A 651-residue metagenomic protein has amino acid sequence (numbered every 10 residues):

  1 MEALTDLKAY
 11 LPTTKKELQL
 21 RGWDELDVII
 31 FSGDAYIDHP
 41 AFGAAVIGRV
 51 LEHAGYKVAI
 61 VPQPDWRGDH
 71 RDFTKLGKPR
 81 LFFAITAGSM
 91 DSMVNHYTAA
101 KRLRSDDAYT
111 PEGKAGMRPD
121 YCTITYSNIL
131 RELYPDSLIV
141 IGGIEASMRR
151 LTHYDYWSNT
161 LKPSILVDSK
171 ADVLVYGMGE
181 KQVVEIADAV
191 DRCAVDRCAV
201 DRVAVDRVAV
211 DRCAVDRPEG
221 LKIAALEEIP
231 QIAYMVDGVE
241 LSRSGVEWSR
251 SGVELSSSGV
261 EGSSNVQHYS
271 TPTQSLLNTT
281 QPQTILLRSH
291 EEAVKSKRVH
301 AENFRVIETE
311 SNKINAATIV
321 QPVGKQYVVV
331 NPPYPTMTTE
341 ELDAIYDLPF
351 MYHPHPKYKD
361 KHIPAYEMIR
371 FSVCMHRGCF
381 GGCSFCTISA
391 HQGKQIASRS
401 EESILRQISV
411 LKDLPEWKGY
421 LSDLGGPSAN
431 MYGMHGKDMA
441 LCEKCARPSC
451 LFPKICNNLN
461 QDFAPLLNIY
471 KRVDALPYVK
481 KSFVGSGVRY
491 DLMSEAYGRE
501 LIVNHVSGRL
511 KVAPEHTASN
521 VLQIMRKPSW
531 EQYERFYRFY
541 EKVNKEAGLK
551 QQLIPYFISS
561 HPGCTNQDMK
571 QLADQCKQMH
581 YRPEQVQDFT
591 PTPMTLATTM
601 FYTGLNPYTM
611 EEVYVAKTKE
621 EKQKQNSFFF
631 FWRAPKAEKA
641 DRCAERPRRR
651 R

Functional and structural regions predicted by a protein language model:
E2-E25, A35, R298, E302-S372: N-terminal [4Fe-4S]-dependent radical SAM core
V28-S32, T74, I229-I232, Q274-S275 (+6 more regions): Flexible, glycine-rich loop/tail regions that form catalytic "lids" or insertion modules at the edges of active sites
I30, V46, W66, S409-I554 (+1 more regions): Conserved SAM/AdoMet-binding glycine-rich loop
F31-Y36, K359-T387, Y420, T590: N-terminal pre-triad scaffold of radical SAM enzymes
A35, G43, P62-D196, D206-W248 (+4 more regions): Glycine-rich beta-alpha loop elements in corrinoid/cobalamin-binding modules across cobalamin-dependent enzymes
D91-A100, M148-R150, E180-E185, Q395 (+7 more regions): Flexible glycine/acidic-rich beta-alpha junction loops that bind and position SAM and/or redox cofactors in anaerobic
D172, I345, C379, C383 (+3 more regions): Conserved, mostly hydrophobic/aromatic
Q392-W417: Conserved alpha-helical substructure of the radical SAM core
